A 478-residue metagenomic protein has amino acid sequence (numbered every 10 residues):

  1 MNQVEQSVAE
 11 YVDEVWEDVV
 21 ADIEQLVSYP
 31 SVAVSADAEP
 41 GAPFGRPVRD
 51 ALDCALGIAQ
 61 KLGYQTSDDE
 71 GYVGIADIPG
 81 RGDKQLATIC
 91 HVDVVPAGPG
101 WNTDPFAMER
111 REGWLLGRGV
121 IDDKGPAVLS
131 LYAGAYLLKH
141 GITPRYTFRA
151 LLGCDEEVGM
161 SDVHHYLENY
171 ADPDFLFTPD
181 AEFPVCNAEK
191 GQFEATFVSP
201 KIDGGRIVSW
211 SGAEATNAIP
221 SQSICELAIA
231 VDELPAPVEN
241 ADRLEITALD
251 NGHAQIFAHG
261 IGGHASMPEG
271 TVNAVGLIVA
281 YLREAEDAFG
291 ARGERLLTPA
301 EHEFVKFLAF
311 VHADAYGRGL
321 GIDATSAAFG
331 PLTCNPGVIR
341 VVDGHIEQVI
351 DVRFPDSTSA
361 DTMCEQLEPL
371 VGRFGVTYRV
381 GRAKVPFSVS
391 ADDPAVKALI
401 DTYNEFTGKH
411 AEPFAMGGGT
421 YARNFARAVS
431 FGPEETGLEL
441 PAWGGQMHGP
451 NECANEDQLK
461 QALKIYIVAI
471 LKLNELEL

Functional and structural regions predicted by a protein language model:
N2-R118, K139-P144: Acidic/His- and Gly-rich active-site-bordering loop/insert found across diverse amide/peptide-bond hydrolases
Y11, P30, A254-F257, V342 (+1 more regions): Zn-dependent metallopeptidase/amidohydrolase metal-coordination segment
P40, L297-A309, N335-R340, D351-D356 (+2 more regions): A short beta-alpha structural unit
K84-L152, V158, F175, G444-Q458: Active-site metal-coordination/substrate-binding segment of hydrolases, especially metallo-dependent peptidases
V95-R110, F197-S199, T247-A258, D401: Acidic-glycine-rich active-site phosphate/pyrophosphate-binding loop
D123-I202, D232, A241-R243, Y316-A327 (+1 more regions): Acidic/histidine-rich catalytic neighborhood of metal-dependent amide-processing enzymes
Y132-K139, V279-E286, V468-L471: Short glycine/serine- and small hydrophobic-enriched flexible loop segments
N187-T196, K201-S211, T216-I261, A265-G337 (+1 more regions): Acidic-enriched catalytic cores of C-N bond-cleaving enzymes acting on peptides and small amides
